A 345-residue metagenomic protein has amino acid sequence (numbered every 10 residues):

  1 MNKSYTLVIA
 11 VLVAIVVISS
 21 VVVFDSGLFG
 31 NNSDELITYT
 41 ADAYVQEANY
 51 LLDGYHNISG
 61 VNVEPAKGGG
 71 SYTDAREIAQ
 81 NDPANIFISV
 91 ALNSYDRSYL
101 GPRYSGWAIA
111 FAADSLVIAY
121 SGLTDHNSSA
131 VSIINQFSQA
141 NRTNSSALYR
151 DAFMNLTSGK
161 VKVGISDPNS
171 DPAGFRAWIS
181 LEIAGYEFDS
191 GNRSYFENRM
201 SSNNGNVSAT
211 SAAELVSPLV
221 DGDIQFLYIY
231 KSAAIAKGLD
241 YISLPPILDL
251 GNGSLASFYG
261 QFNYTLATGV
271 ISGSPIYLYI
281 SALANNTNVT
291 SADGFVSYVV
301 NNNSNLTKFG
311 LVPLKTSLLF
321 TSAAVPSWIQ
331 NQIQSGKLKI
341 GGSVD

Functional and structural regions predicted by a protein language model:
T6-V8, I18-S59, E64-Y72, R76-Q80 (+4 more regions): Exported/periplasmic ABC-transporter solute-binding proteins
V13-V16: Hydrophobic membrane-targeting segments
I37, I86-I88, V117-A119, K162: Soluble periplasmic/extracytoplasmic beta-strand elements of cell-envelope proteins
A75, N81-I88, Y95-A110: Short beta-strand-centered segments that line the small-molecule binding cleft or hinge of alpha/beta clamshell
S94-Y95, I118, T124-H126: A short acidic, glycine/proline-enriched capping/turn motif at secondary-structure boundaries, especially helix N-cap
W107, L116, G159-V163: Generic beta-strand structural signal
A110, S115-A119, Y279-S281: Residues embedded in well-ordered beta-strands
